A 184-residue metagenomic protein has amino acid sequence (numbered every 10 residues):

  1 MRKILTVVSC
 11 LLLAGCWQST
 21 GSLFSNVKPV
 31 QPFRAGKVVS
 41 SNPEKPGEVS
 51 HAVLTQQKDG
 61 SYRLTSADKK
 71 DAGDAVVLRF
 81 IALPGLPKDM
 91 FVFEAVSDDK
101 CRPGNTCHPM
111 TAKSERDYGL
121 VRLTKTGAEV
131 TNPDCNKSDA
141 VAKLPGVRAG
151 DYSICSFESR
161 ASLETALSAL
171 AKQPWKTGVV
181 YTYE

Functional and structural regions predicted by a protein language model:
M1-I4: Positively charged n-region of N-terminal signal peptides that target proteins for export
V7-C10: Sec-dependent N-terminal signal peptides
L12-G15: C-terminal motif of bacterial Sec signal peptides marking the signal peptidase cleavage site
W17-R34, S41-E184: Calycin-type beta-barrel ligand-binding domains and close structural analogs
